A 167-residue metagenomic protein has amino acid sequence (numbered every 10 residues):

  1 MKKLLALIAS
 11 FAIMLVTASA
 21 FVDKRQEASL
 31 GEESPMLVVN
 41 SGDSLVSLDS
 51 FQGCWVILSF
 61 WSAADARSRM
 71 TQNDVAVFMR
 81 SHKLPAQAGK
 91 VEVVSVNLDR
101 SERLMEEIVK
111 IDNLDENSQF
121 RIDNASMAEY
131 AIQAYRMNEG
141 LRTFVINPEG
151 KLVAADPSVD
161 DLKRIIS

Functional and structural regions predicted by a protein language model:
M1-P35, S167: N-terminal targeting signals for export/organelle localization
A20-D49, M70-N73, Q119: N-terminal "domain-start" segment that seeds a small globular fold
S47-Q72, E92-V94: Short active-site neighborhood of thiol/selenol oxidoreductases, capturing the structured segment around
Q52-V56, Q87-V91, D115-N117, P148: Loop/turn elements at helix/coil->beta-strand transitions in domains of secreted/extracellular proteins
R69-D112, S126-A131: Structural microenvironment flanking redox-active thiols in thiol-disulfide oxidoreductases
K83, E139-S167: Thiol-/selenol-based redox modules, centered on thioredoxin-like and closely related oxidoreductase domains
E106-R142, P148: Short, internal strand/loop/helix patches that form the active-site neighborhood or redox-interaction surface
